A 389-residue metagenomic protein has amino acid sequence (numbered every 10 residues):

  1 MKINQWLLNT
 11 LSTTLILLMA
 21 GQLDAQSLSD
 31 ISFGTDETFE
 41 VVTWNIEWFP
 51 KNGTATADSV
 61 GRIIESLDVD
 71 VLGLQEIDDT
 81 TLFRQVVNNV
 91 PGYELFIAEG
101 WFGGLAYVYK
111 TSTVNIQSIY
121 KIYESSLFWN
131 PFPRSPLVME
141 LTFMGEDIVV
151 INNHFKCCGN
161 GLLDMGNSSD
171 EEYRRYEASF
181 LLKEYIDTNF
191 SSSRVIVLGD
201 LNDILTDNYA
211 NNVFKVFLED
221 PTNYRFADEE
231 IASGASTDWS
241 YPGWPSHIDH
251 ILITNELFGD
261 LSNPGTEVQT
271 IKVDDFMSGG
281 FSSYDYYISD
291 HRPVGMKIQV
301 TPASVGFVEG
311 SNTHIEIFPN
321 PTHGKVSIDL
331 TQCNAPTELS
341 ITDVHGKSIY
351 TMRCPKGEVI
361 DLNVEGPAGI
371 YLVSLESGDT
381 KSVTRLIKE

Functional and structural regions predicted by a protein language model:
M1-S27, V305: Bacterial Sec-dependent N-terminal signal peptides
L23-V90, G100-G104, S179-F180, R194 (+3 more regions): N-terminal, active-site-proximal structural segment of metallo-dependent hydrolase catalytic domains
Q26-S29, T80, S118-Y120, W129-P133 (+2 more regions): Metal-dependent phosphoester-hydrolase catalytic domains
N45, H154, G199-D200, H291 (+1 more regions): Active-site glycine-centered loops adjacent to acidic/histidine catalytic or metal-binding residues that shape
I46-K51, D68-E76, S125-F128, D164-Y173 (+3 more regions): Second-shell loop/turn segments in exported
G53-L72, R134-D238: Extracytoplasmic, non-cytosolic globular domains
V71, I77-K156: Structured beta-strand-rich core segments of catalytic domains in phosphoester-bond hydrolases
V308-E389: C-terminal outer-membrane/trafficking sorting elements
